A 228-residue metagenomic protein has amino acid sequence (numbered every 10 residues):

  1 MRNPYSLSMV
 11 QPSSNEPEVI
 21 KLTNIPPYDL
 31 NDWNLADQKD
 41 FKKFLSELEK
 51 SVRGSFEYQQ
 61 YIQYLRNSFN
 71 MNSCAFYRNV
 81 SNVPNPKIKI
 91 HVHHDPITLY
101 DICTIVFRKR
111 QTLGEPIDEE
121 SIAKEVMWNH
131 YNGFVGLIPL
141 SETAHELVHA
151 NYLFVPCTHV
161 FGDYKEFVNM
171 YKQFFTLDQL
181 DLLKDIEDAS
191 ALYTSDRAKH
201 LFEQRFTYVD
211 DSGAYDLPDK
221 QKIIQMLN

Functional and structural regions predicted by a protein language model:
M1-P86, L99, F175-N228: A boundary/linker detector
N70, L140-E146: Conserved beta-strand->loop/alpha-helix structural units within folded catalytic cores of enzymes with alpha/beta
A75-F76, I138-E142: Cys/His/Pro-rich metal-binding microdomains
N79-G136: Histidine-centered nuclease catalytic patch
R108-K109, C157-V160: Glycine-rich, phosphate-binding/catalytic loops in enzymes
N132, F161, V168-I186: Acidic, low-complexity, intrinsically disordered interaction modules
L147-T158: Substrate-binding/catalytic groove segments of enzymes that remodel or degrade extracellular structural polymers
